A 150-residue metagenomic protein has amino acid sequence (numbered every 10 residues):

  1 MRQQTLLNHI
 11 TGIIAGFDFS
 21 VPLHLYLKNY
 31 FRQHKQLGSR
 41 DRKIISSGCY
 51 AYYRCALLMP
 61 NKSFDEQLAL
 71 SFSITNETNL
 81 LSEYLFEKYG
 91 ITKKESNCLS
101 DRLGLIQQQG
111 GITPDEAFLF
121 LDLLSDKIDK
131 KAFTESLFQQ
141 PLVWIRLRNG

Functional and structural regions predicted by a protein language model:
M1-G150: Class I Rossmann-like S-adenosyl-L-methionine
